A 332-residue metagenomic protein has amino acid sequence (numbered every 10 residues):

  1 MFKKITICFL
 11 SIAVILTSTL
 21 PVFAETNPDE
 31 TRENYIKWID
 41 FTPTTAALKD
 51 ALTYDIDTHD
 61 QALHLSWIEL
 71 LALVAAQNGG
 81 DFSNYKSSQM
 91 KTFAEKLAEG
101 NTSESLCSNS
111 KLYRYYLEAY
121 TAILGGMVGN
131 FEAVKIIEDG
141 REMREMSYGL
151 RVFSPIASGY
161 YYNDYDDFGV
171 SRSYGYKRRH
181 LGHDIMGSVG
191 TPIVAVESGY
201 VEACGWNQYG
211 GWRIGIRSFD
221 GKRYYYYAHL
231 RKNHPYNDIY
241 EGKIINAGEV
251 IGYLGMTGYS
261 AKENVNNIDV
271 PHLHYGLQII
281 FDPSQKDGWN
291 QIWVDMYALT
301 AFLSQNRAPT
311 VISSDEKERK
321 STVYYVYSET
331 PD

Functional and structural regions predicted by a protein language model:
K3-S11: Sec-dependent signal peptide recognition, specifically the positively charged N-region followed immediately by
K4-I5, T19-A119: Cationic-aromatic interfacial patches
V14-S18: Hydrophobic core
E104-W212, A247, L303-D332: Surface-exposed, glycine-biased beta-strand/turn segments
V196-H234, K262-P271: Zn2+-dependent peptidoglycan hydrolase active-site motif and core
R213-I216, I245-E263: Short hydrophobic beta/alpha edge segments that flank linear recognition/processing sites
N237-I245: Acidic, glycine-anchored pre-beta loop/turn
I268-D332: Acidic, glycine-rich catalytic/binding loops that coordinate metals and/or anionic ligands
